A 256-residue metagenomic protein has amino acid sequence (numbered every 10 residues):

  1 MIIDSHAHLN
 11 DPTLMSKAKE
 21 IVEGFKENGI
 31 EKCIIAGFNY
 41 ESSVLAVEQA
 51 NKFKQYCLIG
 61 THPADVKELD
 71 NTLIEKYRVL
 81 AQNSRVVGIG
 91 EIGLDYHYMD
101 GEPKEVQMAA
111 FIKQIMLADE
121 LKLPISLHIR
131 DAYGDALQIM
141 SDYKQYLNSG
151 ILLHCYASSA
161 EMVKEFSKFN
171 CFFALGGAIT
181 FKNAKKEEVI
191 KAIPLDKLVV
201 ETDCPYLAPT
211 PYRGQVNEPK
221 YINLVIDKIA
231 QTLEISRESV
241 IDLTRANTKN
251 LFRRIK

Functional and structural regions predicted by a protein language model:
M1-K256: Mid-domain alpha/beta scaffold segments of enzyme catalytic cores
